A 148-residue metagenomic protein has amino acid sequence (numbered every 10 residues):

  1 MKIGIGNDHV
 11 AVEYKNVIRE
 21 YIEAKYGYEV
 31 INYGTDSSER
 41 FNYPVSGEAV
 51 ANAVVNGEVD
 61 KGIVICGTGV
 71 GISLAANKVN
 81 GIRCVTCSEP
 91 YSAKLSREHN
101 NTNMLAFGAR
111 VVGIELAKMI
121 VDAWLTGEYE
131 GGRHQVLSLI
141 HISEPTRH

Functional and structural regions predicted by a protein language model:
K2-I18: N-terminal beta1-alpha1 ligand-phosphate binding loop
K2-I3, V59-G62, G81-R83: Short active-site oxyanion
V17-Y28: A short, Lys/Arg-enriched amphipathic alpha-helix followed by its capping loop at the start of a domain
E29-R40: A short beta-strand-loop structural module common to alpha/beta enzyme folds
S46-V64: Short, structured active-site "lid" loops
I65, V70-A106: Mid-chain, well-packed structural core segment of small domains
P90-H134: Short, glycine-/small-residue-rich phosphate/pyrophosphate-handling segment
I140-T146: Conserved small/polar residues in nucleotide/adenosyl-binding loops
